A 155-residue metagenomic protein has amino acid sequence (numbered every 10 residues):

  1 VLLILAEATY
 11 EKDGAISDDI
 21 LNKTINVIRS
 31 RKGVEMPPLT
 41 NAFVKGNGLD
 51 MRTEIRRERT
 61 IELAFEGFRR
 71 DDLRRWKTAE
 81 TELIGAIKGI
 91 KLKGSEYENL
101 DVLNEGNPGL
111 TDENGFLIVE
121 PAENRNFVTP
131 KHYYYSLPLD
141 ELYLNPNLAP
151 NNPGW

Functional and structural regions predicted by a protein language model:
V1-W155: Acidic/polar-rich alpha-helix caps and helix-coil junctions
